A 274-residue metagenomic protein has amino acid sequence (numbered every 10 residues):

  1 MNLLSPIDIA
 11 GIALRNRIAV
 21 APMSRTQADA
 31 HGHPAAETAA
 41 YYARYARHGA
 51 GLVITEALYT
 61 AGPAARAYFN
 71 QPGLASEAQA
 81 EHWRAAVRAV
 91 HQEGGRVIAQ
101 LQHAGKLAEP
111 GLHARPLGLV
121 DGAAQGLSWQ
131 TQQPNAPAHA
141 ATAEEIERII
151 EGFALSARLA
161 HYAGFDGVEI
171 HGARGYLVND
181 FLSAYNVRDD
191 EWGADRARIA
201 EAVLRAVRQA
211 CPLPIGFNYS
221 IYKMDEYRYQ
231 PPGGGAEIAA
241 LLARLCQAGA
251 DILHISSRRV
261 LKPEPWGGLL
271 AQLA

Functional and structural regions predicted by a protein language model:
M1-A274: Flavin-dependent oxidoreductase catalytic cores
